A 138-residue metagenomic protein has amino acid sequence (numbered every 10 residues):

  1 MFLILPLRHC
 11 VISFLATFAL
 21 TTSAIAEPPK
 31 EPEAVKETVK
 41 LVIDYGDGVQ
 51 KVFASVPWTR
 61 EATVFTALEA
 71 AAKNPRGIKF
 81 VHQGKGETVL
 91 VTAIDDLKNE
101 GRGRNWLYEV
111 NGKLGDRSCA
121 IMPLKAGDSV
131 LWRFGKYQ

Functional and structural regions predicted by a protein language model:
F2-L5, T22-Q138: Ubiquitin-like/PB1-type beta-grasp interaction modules and other compact soluble beta-rich domains
C10-T21: Bacterial N-terminal signal peptides
